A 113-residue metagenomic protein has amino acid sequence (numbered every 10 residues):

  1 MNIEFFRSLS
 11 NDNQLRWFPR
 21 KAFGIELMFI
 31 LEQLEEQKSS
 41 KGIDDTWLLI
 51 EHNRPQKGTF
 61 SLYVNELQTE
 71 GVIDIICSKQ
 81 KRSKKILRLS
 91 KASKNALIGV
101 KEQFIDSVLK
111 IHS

Functional and structural regions predicted by a protein language model:
N2-I30: Short alpha-helical segments that sit at the start of domains
R20-F23, F60, K85: Short, conserved alpha-helical segments within structured domains
L31-E35: Short helix-to-turn junction characteristic of helix-turn-helix DNA-binding domains, especially the helix
Q37-I50: Short acidic, hydrophobic short linear motifs in intrinsically disordered regions
R54-T69: Short amphipathic alpha-helical interaction segments
Q68-S78: A short, conserved structural fragment
S78-K101: Short, cationic-aromatic polyanion-contact patches
I98-S113: Amphipathic alpha-helical dimerization/coiled-coil segments that flank or bridge DNA-binding/regulatory modules
